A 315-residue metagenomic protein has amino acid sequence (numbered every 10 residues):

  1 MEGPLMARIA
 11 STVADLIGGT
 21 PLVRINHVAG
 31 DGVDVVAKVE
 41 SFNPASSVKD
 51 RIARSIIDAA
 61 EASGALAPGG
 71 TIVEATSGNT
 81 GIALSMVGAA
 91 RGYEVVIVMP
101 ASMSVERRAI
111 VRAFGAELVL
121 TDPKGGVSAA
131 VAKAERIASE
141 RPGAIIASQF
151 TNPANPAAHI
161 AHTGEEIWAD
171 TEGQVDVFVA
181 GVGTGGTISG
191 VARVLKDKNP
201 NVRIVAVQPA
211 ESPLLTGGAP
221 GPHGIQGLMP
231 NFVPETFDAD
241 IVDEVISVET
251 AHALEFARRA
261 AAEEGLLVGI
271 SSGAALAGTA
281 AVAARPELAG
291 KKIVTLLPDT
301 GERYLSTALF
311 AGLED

Functional and structural regions predicted by a protein language model:
M1-D315: PLP-dependent amino-acid enzyme catalytic core
